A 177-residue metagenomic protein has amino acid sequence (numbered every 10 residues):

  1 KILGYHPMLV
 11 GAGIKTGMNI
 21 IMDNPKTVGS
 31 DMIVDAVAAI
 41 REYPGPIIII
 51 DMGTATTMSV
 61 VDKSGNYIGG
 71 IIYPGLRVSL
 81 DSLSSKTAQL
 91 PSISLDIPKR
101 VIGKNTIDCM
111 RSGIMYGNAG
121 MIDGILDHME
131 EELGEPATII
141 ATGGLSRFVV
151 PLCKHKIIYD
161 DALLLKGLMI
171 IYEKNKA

Functional and structural regions predicted by a protein language model:
K1-I48, K63-A177: Nucleotide/phosphate-binding catalytic cleft detector across ATP-hydrolyzing and phosphate-transferring enzymes
I49, T56-V61: Short beta-strand scaffold segments in enzyme catalytic cores
T54-A55, S146: Short glycine-rich anion-binding loops that position phosphate/pyrophosphate groups of nucleotides and phosphorylated
